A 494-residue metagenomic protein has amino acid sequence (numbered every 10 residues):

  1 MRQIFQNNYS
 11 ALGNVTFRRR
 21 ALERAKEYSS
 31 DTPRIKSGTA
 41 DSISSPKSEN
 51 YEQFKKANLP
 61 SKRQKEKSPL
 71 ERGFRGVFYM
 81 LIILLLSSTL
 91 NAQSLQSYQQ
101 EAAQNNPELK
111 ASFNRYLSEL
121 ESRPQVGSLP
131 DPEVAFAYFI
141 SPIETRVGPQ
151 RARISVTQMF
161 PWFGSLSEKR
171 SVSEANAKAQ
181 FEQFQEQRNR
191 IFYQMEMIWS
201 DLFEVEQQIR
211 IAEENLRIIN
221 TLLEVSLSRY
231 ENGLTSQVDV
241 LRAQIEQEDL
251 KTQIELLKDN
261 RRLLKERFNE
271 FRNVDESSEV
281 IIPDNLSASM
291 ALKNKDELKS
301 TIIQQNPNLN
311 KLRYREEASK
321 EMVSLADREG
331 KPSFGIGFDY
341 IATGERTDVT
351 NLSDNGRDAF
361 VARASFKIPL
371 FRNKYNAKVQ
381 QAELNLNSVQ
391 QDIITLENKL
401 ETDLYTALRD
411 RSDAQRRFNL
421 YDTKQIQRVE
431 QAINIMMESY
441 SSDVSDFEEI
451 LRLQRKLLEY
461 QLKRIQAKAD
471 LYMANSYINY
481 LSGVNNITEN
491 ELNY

Functional and structural regions predicted by a protein language model:
R20, S48, E71-G73, I82: Glycine-biased, low-complexity coil/linker segments
R34, G38, S42: Short Gly/Ser/Thr- and charged-rich N-terminal loops/segments that act as flexible capping/hinge elements
L81-L85, L90-Y138, M159-P161, S165-E168 (+5 more regions): Bacterial Sec-pathway N-terminal export signals of envelope proteins
Q100-K110, L117-D131, I154-S171, E182-N189 (+6 more regions): A glycine-/polar-enriched beta->alpha junction
A102, S112, V156, L202 (+5 more regions): Hydrophobic/aromatic residues within transmembrane alpha-helices of membrane transport systems, especially the TMDs
A111-R123, Q187, I191-I211, S228 (+5 more regions): Amphipathic alpha-helical coiled-coil segments
A135-S171, I282-L292, S324, G337-K374 (+1 more regions): Small/polar, glycine/serine/threonine/aspartate-rich low-complexity segments that form flexible
R190-I303, R315, A407-D410, A414: Periplasmic alpha-helical coiled-coil/stalk elements that build and connect Gram-negative outer-membrane
